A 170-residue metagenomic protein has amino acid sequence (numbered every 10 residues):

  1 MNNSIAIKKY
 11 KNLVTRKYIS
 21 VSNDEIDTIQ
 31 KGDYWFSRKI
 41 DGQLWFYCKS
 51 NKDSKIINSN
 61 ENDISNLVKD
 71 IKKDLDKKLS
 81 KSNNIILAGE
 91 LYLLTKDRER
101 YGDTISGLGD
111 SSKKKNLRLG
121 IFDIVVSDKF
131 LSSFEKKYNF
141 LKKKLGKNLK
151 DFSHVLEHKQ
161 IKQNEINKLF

Functional and structural regions predicted by a protein language model:
M1-K31, F36: Charged, flexible boundary elements
N2-N3, H154-F170: Amphipathic alpha-helical
I7-Y10, R16, K136, K143 (+1 more regions): Generic cytosolic/nucleocytoplasmic N-terminal low-complexity/intrinsically disordered segments
S22, S133, I161-E165: Intrinsic-disorder/low-complexity, polar/charged segments
I26-K150: Covalent nucleotidyltransferase
